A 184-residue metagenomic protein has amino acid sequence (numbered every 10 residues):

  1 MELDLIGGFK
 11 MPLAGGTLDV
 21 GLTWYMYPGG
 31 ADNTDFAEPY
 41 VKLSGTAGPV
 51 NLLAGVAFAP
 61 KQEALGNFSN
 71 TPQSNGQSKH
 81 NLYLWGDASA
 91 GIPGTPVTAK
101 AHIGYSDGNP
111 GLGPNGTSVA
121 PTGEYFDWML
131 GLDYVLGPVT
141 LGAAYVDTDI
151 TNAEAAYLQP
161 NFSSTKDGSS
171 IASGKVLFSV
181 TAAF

Functional and structural regions predicted by a protein language model:
M1, G30-A37, A64-N75, S106-G123 (+1 more regions): Outer-membrane beta-barrel translocator domains and adjoining extracellular loop/strand segments of Gram-negative
M1-G15, D19-D35, P114, P121 (+1 more regions): Surface-exposed loop and membrane-interface regions of Gram-negative outer-membrane beta-barrel proteins
M1-L3, G16, N33-P39, S78-L84 (+2 more regions): Residues that define the transmembrane beta-barrel architecture of outer-membrane proteins
G7, V20-L22, V41, L52-V56 (+5 more regions): Membrane-embedded beta-strand positions of outer-membrane beta-barrel proteins
M11-L13, W24-P28, G45-P49, V56-Q62 (+5 more regions): Transmembrane beta-strands of outer-membrane beta-barrel pores
Y25-Y83: Hydrophobic, well-structured mid-protein blocks that either form specific transmembrane helices
S118-V119, W128-G131: An amphipathic alpha-helical core segment
Y134-G137, G168-F184: Outer-membrane beta-barrel "beta-signal"
